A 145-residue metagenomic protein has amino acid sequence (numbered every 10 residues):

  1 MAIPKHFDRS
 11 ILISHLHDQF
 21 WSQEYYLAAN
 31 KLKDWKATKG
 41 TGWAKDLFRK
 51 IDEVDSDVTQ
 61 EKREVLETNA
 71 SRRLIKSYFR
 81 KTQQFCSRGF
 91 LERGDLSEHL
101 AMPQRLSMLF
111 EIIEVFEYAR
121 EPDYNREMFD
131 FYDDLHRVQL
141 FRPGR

Functional and structural regions predicted by a protein language model:
M1-R49: Membrane-proximal alpha-helical anchors
W35-K39, S56-V65: Intrinsically disordered, low-complexity coil segments
W43-E61: Aromatic- and Gly/Pro-rich amphipathic surface segment
Q60-R145: An amphipathic alpha-helical interaction surface
